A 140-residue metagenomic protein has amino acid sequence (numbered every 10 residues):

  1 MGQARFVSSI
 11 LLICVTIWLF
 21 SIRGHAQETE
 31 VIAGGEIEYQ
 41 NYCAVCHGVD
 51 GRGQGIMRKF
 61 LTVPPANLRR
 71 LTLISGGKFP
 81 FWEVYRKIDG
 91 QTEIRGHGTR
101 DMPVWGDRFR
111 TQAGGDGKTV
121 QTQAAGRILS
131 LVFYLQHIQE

Functional and structural regions predicted by a protein language model:
M1-L11: Bacterial N-terminal signal peptides that target proteins for export
S9-L19: Bacterial N-terminal signal peptides
F20-Y39, M57, I74-G76: Electrostatic cytochrome c docking/interface patches
A33-N41, Q121-G126: Sequence context surrounding c-type heme c attachment/ligation sites in exported
G35, Y39-V49, M102, L131 (+1 more regions): The canonical Cys-X-X-Cys-His
Q40, A44, D89-E93, Q136-E140: Sec-exported extracytoplasmic/periplasmic mature domains
R52-G53: Short, non-ligating residues that shape and space the ligands of small metal-coordination modules and catalytic
F60-V120, L131, L135: Extracytoplasmic electron-transfer domains, predominantly the class I c-type cytochrome c fold
